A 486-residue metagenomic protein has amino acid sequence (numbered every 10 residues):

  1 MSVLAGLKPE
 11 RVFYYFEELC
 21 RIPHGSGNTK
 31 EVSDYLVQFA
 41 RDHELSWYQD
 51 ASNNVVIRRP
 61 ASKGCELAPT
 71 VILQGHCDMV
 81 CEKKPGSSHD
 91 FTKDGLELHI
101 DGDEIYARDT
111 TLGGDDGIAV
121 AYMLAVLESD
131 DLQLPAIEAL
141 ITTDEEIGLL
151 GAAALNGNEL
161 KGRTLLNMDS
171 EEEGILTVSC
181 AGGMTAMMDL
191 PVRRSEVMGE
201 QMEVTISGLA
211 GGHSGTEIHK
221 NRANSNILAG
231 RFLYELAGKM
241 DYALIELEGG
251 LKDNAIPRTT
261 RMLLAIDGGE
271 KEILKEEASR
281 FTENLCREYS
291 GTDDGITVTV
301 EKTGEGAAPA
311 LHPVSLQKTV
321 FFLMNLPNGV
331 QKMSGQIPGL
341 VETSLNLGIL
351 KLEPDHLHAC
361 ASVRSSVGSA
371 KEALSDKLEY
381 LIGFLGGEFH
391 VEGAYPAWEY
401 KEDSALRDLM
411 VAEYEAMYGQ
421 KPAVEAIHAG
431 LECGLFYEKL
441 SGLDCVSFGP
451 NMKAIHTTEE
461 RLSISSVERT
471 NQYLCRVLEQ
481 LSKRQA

Functional and structural regions predicted by a protein language model:
S2-E104: Acidic/His- and Gly-rich active-site-bordering loop/insert found across diverse amide/peptide-bond hydrolases
V12, G335, E342-D355, S362 (+1 more regions): Zn-dependent metallopeptidase/amidohydrolase metal-coordination segment
E17-R21, R261-L263, T297-P309, G348-L350 (+2 more regions): A short beta-alpha structural unit
C65-R163, M198-Q201, P313-Q317, M324-P327 (+3 more regions): Active-site metal-coordination/substrate-binding segment of hydrolases, especially metallo-dependent peptidases
P135-S225, L233, A237: Fold-level recognition of mixed alpha/beta catalytic cores in primary-metabolism enzymes, strongest
S195-G199, I218-E248, G268-S344, L378: Acidic-enriched catalytic cores of C-N bond-cleaving enzymes acting on peptides and small amides
R222-I227, R231-L247, Y400-L443: Active-site-adjacent substrate-binding region of metalloamidase/peptidase-like peptide-processing proteins
R222-K239, D267-K271, Q317-M324, K332 (+4 more regions): His/Asp/Glu-rich mid-to-C-terminal helical/loop segments that flank catalytic regions of hydrolases
